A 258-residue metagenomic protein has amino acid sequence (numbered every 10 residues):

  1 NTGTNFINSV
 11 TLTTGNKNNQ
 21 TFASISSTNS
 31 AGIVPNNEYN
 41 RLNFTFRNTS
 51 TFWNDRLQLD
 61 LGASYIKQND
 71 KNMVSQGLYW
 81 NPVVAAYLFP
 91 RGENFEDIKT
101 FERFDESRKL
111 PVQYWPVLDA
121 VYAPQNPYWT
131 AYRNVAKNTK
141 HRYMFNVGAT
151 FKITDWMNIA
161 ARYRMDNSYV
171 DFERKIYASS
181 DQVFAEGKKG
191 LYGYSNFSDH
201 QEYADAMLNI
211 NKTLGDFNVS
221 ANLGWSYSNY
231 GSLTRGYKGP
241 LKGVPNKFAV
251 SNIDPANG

Functional and structural regions predicted by a protein language model:
N1, I33-N37, R47-R142, A160-G258: Surface-exposed loop/interface segments of Gram-negative outer-membrane beta-barrel transport/assembly proteins
I7-N29, I33, T45-T51, D60-G62 (+1 more regions): Predominantly transmembrane beta-strands of Gram-negative outer membrane beta-barrel pores used for transport
N8, Y143, T150: Phosphate-interacting basic helix/loop segments used at nucleotide- and nucleic-acid interfaces
T14-N16, S50-F52, A149-F151, D155 (+1 more regions): Residue-level signature of outer-membrane beta-barrel architecture
Q20, M144, W156-A160: A common structural microfeature
